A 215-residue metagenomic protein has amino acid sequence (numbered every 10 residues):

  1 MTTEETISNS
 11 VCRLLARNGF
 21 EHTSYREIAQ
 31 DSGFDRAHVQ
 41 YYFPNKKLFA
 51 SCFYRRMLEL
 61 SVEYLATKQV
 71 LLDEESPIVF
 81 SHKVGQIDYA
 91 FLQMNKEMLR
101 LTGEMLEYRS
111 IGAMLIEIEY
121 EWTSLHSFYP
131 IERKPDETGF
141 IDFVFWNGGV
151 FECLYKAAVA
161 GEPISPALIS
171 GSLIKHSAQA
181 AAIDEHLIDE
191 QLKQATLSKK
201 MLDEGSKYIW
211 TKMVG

Functional and structural regions predicted by a protein language model:
T2-S10: N-terminal positioning helix adjacent to the helix-turn-helix/winged-helix DNA-binding module
T6, L14-L48, C52: Helix-turn-helix
S10-R17, Y64, G149-A157: Solvent-exposed, amphipathic alpha-helical segments
C52, A66-M98: Hydrophobic alpha-helical connector segments
Y54-V62: Short, basic, alpha-helical segments at the C-terminal edge of helix-turn-helix-like DNA-binding modules
L99-E104, H186-E190: Short, hydrophobic secondary-structure boundary micro-motifs
E104-Y155, L168-I174: Amphipathic alpha-helical packing segments from all-alpha helical-bundle domains
S124-F128, A160-G215: C-terminal peripheral helix-coil segments that are non-catalytic and often amphipathic
